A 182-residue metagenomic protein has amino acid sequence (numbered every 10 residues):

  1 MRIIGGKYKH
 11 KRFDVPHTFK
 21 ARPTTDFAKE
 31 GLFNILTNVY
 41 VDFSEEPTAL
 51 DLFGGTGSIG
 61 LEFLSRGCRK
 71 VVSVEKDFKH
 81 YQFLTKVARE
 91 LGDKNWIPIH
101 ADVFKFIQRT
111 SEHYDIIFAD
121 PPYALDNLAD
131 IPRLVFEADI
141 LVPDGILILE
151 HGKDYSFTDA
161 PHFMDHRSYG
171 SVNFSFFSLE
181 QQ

Functional and structural regions predicted by a protein language model:
M1-Q182: Class I S-adenosyl-L-methionine-dependent methyltransferase catalytic core
